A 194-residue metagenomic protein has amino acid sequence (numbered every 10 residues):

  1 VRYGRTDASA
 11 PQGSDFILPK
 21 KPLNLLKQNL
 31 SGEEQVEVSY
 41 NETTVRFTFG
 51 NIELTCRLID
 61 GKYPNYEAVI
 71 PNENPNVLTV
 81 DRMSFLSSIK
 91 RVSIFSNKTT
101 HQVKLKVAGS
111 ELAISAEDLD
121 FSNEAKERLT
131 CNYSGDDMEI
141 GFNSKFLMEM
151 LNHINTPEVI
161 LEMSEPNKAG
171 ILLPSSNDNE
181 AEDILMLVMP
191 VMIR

Functional and structural regions predicted by a protein language model:
V1, S9-I59, N74-R194: DNA polymerase processivity clamps
G4: Short aromatic-acidic-glycine turn motif
K62: Glycine-rich, pocket-lining loop/helix-strand segments that form or immediately flank
V69-N72: Short hinge/gating elements
